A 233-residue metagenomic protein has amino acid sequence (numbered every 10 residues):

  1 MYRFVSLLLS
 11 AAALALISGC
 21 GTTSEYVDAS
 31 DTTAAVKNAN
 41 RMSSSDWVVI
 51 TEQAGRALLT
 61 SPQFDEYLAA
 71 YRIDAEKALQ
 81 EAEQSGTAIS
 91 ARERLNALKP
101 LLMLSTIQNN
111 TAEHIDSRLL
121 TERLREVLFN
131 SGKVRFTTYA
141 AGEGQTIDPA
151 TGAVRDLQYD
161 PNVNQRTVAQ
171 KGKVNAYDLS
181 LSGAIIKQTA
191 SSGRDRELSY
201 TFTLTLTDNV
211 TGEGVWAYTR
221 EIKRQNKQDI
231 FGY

Functional and structural regions predicted by a protein language model:
M1-C20: Sec-dependent bacterial lipoprotein signal peptides
L14-N40, G232-Y233: Bacterial Sec signal peptide processing site at the extreme N-terminus
G21-V27, Y177-I230: Amphipathic beta-strand/beta-sheet edge segments enriched in Tyr/Trp
T23-Y26, W47, G55: N-terminal leader/pro-regions and domain N-caps
A29-M42, P100-N110: Acidic/histidine-rich, surface-exposed loop or edge segments in extracytoplasmic proteins
R41-V49, H114-L119: Soluble non-cytosolic domains of exported or imported proteins
Q53-A69, A82-E83, R94-N164, K173 (+1 more regions): N-terminal segment of the mature soluble domain
R166-S182: Extended, charge-rich low-complexity interaction segments
